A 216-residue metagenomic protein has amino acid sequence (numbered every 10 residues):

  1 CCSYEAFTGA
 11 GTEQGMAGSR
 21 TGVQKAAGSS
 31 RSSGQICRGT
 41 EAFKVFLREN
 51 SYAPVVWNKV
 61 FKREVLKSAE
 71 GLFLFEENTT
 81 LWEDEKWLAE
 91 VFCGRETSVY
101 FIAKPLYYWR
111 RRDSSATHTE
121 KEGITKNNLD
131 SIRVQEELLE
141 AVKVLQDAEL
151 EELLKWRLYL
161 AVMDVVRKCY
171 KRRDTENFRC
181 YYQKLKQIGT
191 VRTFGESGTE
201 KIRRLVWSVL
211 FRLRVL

Functional and structural regions predicted by a protein language model:
C1-A26: Conserved donor NDP-sugar-binding/catalytic core segment of glycosyltransferases
C1-S3, V60, Y100-I102, E152-L153: A structural signal for short, well-ordered beta-strand segments and their strand-loop junctions that often border
G34-E122: Conserved nucleotide-sugar donor-binding catalytic segment
D130-E152, V191-R192: C-terminal, non-catalytic tails of nucleotide-sugar-dependent glycosyltransferases
V142-L145, V165-R173: Secondary-structure edge/capping motif, primarily at the C-terminal ends of alpha-helices and the immediately following
L150-W156, R179-Y182: Short, charged, amphipathic alpha-helical segments
K155-R167: Amphipathic alpha-helical repeat scaffolds of TPR domains
K168-L216: Membrane-interface aromatic/basic loop that binds lipid-linked glycans or pyrophosphate carriers, typified by
